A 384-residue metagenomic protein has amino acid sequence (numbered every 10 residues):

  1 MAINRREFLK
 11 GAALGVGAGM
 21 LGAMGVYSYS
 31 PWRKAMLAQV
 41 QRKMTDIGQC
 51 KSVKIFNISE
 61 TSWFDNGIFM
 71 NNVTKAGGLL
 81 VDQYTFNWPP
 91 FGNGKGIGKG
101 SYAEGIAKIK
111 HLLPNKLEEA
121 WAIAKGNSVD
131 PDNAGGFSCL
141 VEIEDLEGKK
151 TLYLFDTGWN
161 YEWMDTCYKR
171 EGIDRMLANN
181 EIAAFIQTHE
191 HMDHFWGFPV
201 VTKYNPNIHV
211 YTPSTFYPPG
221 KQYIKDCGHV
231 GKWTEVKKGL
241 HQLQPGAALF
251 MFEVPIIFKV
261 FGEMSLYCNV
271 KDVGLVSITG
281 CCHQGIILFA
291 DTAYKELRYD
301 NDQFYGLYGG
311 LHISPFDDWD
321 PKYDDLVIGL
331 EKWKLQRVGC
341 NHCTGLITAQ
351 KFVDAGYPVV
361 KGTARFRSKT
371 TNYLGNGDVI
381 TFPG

Functional and structural regions predicted by a protein language model:
M1-E7: N-terminal secretory signal peptides
E7-S30: N-terminal export signals
P31-M44: Ser/Thr/Pro/Gly-rich low-complexity linker/stalk segments immediately outside membranes or between
S62-D65, F69, G77-E171, E263-T279: Conserved beta-strand hairpin/beta-sheet module of binuclear metal-dependent hydrolase folds, prominently
D156, Y168, H189, G246 (+2 more regions): Divalent metal-coordination and catalytic microenvironments
E162-Y211, K295-Y308: Active-site metal-binding motif and surrounding structural segment of the metallo-beta-lactamase
N180, E190-M192, S265-V276, C281-G375: Cap/insert and terminal regions of metallo-dependent hydrolase folds
T212-M264, K361-D378, P383: Metallo-beta-lactamase
